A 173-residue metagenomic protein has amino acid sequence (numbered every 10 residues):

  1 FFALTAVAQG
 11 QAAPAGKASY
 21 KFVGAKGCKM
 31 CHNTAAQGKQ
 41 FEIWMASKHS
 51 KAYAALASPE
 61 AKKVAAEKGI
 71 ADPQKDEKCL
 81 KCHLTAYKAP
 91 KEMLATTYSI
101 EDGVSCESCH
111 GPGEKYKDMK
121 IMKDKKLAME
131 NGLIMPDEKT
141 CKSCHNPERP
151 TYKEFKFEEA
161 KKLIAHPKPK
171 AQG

Functional and structural regions predicted by a protein language model:
F1-Q9: C-terminal segment of classical bacterial N-terminal signal peptides
A8-D102, E107, G113-P136, F155-G173: Sequence context of c-type cytochrome heme-c attachment sites
D137-C144: Alpha-helical multi-pass transmembrane bundles of energy-transducing inner-membrane proteins
